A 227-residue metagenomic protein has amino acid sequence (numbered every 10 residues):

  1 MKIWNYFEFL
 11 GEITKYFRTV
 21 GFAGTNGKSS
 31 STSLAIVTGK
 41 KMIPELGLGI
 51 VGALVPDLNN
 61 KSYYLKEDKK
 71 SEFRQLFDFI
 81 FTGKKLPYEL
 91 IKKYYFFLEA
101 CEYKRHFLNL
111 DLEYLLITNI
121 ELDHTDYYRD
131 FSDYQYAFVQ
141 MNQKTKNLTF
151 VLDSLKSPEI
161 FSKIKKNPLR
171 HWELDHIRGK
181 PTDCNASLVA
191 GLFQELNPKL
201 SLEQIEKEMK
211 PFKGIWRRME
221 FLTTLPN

Functional and structural regions predicted by a protein language model:
M1-W4, L174, E203-Q204: Short intrinsically disordered, low-complexity coil segments enriched in acidic
K2-K163, P168, A190-E195: Phosphate-binding loop of NTP-binding sites
L58, E102, P181, G214-R217: Short beta-strand-initiation
N109-L112, P181, K210-P211: A generic short alpha-helical patch detector that favors 3-5-residue windows in or near N-terminal regions
E159, V189-N227: Gly/charged, well-structured mid-domain segments that form the phosphate/adenylate-handling core of ATP-dependent
E173-K180: A short glycine/serine-rich beta->alpha loop
N185: Short, conserved phosphate/pyrophosphate- and ester-handling motifs at nucleotide-, phospho-/glycolipid
